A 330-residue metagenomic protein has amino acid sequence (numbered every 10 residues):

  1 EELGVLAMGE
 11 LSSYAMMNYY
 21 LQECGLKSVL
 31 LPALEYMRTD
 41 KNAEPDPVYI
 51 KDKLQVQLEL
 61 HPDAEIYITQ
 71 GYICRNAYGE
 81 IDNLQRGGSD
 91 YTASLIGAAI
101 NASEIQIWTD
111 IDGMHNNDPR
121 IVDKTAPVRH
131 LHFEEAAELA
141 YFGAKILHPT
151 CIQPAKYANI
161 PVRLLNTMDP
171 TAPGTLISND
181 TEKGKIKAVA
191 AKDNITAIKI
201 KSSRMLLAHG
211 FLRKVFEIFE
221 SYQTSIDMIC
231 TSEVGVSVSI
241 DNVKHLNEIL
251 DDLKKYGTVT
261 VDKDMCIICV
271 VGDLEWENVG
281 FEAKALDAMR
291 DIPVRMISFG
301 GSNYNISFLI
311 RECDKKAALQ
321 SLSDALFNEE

Functional and structural regions predicted by a protein language model:
E1-I152, L309-R311: Nucleotide/pyrophosphate-binding catalytic subdomain
S13, M17, Y49-Q57, T92 (+19 more regions): General structural feature for long, well-ordered alpha-helical segments within catalytic domains of soluble enzymes
K27-V29, I105, V162, I226 (+1 more regions): Hydrophobic anchor at the start of a short beta-strand that flanks the dinucleotide cofactor-binding loop
A33-Y36, Y72-I73, T109-M114, P119-R120 (+6 more regions): Short, ordered loop/turn segments at secondary-structure junctions
H61-A77, L139-R163, K201-H209, D262-L274 (+1 more regions): Electropositive, surface-exposed helix/loop patches at the edges of structured domains that serve as adaptable
H132-S178, E182-R204: A conserved active-site cap/scaffold subdomain adjacent to cofactor or substrate pockets
P173-E330: A conserved regulatory-domain signal marking ACT and ACT-like small-molecule sensing domains and adjacent regulatory
